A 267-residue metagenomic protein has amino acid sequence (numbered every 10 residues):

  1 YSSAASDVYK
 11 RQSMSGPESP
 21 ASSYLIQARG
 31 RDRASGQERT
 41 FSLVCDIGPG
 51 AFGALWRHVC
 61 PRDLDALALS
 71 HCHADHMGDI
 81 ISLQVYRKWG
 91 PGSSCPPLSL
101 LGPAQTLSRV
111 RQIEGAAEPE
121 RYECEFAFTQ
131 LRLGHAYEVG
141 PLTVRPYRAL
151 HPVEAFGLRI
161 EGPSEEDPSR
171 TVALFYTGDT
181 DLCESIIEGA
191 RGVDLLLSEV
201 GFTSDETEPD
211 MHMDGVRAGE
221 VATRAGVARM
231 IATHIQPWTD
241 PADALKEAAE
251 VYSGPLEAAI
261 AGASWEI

Functional and structural regions predicted by a protein language model:
Y1-A5, Y9: Single conserved hydrophobic/aromatic residue that forms the stacking wall/gate of nucleotide- or nucleobase-binding
S2, P61, I187-A190: A short, aliphatic-rich alpha-helical micro-motif
R29-R39, P163-R170: Intrinsically disordered, low-complexity terminal tails and inter-domain linkers enriched for S/T/G/P/D/E
V44-G48, D65-D75, P103, L174-G178 (+3 more regions): Active-site neighborhood of phospho(di)ester-bond hydrolases with catalytic His/Asp-centered motifs
P49-S99: Active-site metal-binding motif and surrounding structural segment of the metallo-beta-lactamase
L101, A127-R132, R145-Y147, E257-A259: General small-molecule cofactor/ligand-binding pocket signal
L131-G192: Catalytic core of the metallo-beta-lactamase
D181-W265: Cap/insert and terminal regions of metallo-dependent hydrolase folds
